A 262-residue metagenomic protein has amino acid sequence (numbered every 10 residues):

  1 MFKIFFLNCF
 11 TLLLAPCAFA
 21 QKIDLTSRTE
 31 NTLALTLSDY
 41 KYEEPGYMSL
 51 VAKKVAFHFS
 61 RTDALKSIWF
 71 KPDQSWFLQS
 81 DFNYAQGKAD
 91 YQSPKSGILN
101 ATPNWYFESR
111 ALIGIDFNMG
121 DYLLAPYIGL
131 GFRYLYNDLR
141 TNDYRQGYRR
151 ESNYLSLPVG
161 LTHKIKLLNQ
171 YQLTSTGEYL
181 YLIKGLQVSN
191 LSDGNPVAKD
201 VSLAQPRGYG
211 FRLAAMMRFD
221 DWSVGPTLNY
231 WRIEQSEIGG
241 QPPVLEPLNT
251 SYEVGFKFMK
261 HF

Functional and structural regions predicted by a protein language model:
A20-Q92, E253, M259-H261: Short glycine/proline- and aromatic-enriched beta-strand/turn motifs that initiate or cap beta-hairpins
Q21-T29, A64-L78, D116-A125, K166-S175 (+1 more regions): Short loop/turn motifs that connect adjacent beta-strands in outer-membrane beta-barrel proteins
T29, S49-F57, Q74-W76, Q86 (+6 more regions): Residues that define the transmembrane beta-barrel architecture of outer-membrane proteins
L35-K41, F82-D90, L130-D138, L155 (+5 more regions): Transmembrane beta-strands of outer-membrane beta-barrel pores
Y40-V51, D90-T102, N142-R150, S189-Q205 (+1 more regions): Extracellular loop and loop/strand-boundary signature of outer-membrane beta-barrel proteins
F57-S67, S109-F117, I128-F132, V159-H163 (+4 more regions): Residues on the lipid-exposed face of transmembrane beta-strands in outer-membrane beta-barrel proteins
G131-A198: Detector for outer-membrane/organellar transmembrane beta-barrel domains, recognizing the amphipathic beta-strand
K184-L186, V197-F262: Predominantly the C-terminal beta-signal and adjacent terminal strand-loop region of outer-membrane beta-barrel
